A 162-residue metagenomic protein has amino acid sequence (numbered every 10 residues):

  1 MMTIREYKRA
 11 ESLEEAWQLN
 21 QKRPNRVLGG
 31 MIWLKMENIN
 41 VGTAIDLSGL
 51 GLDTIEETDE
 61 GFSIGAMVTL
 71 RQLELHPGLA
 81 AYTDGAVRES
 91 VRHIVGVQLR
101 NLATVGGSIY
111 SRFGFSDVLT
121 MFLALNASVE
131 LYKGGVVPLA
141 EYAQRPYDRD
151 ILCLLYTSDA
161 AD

Functional and structural regions predicted by a protein language model:
M1-S158: C-terminal structural segment of proteins
A161: Conserved PLP-anchoring active-site segment centered on the Schiff-base-forming lysine
